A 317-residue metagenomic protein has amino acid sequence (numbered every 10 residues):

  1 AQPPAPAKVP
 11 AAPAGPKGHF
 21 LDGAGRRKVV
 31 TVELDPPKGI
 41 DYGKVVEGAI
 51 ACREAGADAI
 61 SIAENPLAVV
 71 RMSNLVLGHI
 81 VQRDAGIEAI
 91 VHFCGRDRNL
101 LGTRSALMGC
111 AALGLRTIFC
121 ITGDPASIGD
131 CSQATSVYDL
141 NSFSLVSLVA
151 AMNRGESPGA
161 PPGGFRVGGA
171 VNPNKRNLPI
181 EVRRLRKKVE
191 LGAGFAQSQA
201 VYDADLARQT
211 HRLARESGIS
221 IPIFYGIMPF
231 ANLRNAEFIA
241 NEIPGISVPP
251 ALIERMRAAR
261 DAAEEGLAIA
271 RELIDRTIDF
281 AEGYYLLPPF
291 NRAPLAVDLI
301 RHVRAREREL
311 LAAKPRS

Functional and structural regions predicted by a protein language model:
A1-P6, P13-A14, K28, L34-Y42 (+1 more regions): C-terminal extensions of enzymes
A5-G23, G123, S136-A160, A170-K175 (+3 more regions): Active-site pocket-lining/capping segments in soluble small-molecule metabolic enzymes
K8-I62: Conserved N-terminal beta1-alpha1 strand-loop-helix module at the mouth
K28-K44, A89-L101, F165-I180, R255-A268: Active-site mouth loops of central-metabolism enzymes
V30-L34, D58-I62, A89-F93, I118-C120 (+5 more regions): Hydrophobic faces of well-ordered beta-strands that scaffold small-molecule active sites in alpha/beta enzyme cores
L34-P37, A63-L67, H92-R96, G123-P125 (+5 more regions): Active-site beta-loop-alpha junctions enriched in small/polar residues
G39-C52, N74, L100-L107, N177-K188 (+1 more regions): Short, acidic/polar
D41-G43, A68-I80, N99-S105, P125-S157 (+3 more regions): Active-site-adjacent beta->alpha loops and helix N-cap segments on the catalytic face of soluble alpha/beta enzymes
